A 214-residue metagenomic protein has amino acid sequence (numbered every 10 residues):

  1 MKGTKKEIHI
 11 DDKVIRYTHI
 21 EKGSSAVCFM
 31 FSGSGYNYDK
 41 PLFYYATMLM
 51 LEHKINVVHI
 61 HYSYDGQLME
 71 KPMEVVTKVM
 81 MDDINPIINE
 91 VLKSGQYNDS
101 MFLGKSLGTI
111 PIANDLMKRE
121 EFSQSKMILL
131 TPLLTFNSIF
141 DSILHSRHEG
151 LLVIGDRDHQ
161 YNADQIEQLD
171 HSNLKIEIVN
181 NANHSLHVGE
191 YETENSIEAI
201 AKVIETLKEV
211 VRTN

Functional and structural regions predicted by a protein language model:
K6-Y97: Serine-hydrolase catalytic machinery in alpha/beta-hydrolase-like enzymes
D39, D158-Q165: Conserved alpha/beta-hydrolase "acid-adjacent" motif
F102-A113: Gly/Ala-rich beta-loop-alpha elbow adjacent to hydrolase catalytic centers
F122-L134: A conserved short beta-strand
T135, D156-Y161, H184-S185: Acidic catalytic loop of the alpha/beta-hydrolase fold
S146-R147, L152-I154, D158: Short beta-strand/loop motif that positions the catalytic acidic residue of the alpha/beta-hydrolase fold
N162-L174: Conserved loop-alpha-helix segment in the C-terminal half of the alpha/beta-hydrolase fold that carries the catalytic
A182-E198: Catalytic histidine-centered segment of alpha/beta-hydrolase-like enzymes
